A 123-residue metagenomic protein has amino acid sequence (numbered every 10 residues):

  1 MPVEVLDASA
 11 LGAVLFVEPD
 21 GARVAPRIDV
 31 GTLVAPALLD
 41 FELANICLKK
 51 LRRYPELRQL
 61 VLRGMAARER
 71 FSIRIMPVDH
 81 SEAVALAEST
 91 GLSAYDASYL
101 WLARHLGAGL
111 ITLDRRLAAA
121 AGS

Functional and structural regions predicted by a protein language model:
M1-L38, L51-L62: Short, well-structured N-terminal submotif of metal-dependent ribonuclease cores
E4, E18-P19, L62, I75-M76 (+1 more regions): Contiguous, function-dense segments enriched for cysteine-driven chemistry and partner/ligand-binding capacity
E4-D7, V34-A37, G91-S93, D114-R115 (+2 more regions): Histidine- and aromatic-rich ligand-binding microenvironments
R23, E42, A119-A120: Phosphate- and divalent-cation-binding pockets in alpha/beta enzyme and binding domains that engage nucleotide-derived
A25, A44-L48, M65, V84 (+1 more regions): Amphipathic alpha-helical segments within well-ordered protein domains
P26-D29, R68, R104-H105: Short glycine-enriched loop/turn motifs at secondary-structure junctions
E42-D79: Active-site-proximal, substrate-binding regions of enzyme catalytic domains and RNA-binding/basic surfaces
R70-R116: Active-site neighborhoods of divalent-metal-dependent phosphate/nucleic-acid chemistry enzymes
